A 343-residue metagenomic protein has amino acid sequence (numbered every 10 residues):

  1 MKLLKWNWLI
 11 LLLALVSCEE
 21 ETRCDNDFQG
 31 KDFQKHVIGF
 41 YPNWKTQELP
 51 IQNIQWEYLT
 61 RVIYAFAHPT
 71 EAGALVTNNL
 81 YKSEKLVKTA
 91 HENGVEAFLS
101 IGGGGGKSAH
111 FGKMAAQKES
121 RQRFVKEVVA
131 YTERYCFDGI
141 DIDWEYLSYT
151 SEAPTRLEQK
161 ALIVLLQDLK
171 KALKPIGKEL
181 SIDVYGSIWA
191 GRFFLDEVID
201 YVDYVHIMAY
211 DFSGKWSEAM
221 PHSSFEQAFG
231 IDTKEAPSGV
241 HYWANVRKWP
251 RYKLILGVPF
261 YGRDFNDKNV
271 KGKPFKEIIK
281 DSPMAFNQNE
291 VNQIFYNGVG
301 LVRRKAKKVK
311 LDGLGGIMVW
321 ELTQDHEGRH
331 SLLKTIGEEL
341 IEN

Functional and structural regions predicted by a protein language model:
L15-S17: C-terminal motif of bacterial Sec signal peptides marking the signal peptidase cleavage site
E19-E21: Bacterial signal peptide processing site
R23-T132, F229, T233, P237 (+2 more regions): Glycan-recognition patch characteristic of GH18 chitinases/ENGases and related GlcNAc/peptidoglycan-binding proteins
D25, V240, R251-D312, K334-N343: Glycan-binding loop/region signatures in secreted carbohydrate-active enzymes
K35, Y58-T60, N93-A97, C136-D138 (+4 more regions): Short, well-ordered coil/turn segments that N-cap beta-strands
Y41, F66, L99-G103, W144-Y146 (+4 more regions): A cross-domain feature marking catalytic cores of carbohydrate-active enzymes and several ubiquitous metabolic/repair
V62, L99, I142, L169 (+4 more regions): Conserved, mostly hydrophobic/aromatic
E71-Y81, K126, L147-K280: Substrate-binding surface in catalytic domains of secreted glycosidases
